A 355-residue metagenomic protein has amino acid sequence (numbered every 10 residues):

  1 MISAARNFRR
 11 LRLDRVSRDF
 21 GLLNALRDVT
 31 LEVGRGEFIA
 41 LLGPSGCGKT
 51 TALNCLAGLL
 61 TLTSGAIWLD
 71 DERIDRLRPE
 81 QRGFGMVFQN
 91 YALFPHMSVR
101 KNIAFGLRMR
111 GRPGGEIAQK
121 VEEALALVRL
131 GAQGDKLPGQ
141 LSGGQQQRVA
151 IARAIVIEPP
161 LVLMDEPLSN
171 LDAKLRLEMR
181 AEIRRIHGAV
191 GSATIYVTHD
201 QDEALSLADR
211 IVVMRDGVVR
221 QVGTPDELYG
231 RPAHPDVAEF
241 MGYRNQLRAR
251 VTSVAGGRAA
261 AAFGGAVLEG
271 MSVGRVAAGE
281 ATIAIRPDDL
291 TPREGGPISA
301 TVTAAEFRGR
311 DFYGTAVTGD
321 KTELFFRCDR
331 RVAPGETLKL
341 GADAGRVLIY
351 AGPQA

Functional and structural regions predicted by a protein language model:
R12, E32, W68, K339-G341: ABC ATPase nucleotide-binding domain
V29-A40, F94: Pre-Walker A (P-loop) beta-loop-beta motif of ABC nucleotide-binding domains
F38, P79-D236: ABC ATPase nucleotide-binding domains
L42-P44: The feature captures the beta-strand-to-loop junction immediately N-terminal to the Walker
A57: Helix-to-loop junction immediately C-terminal to a conserved catalytic motif
G65-R73: Conserved ABC transporter NBD signature motif
R244, V254-A355: Non-catalytic connector elements of ABC transporters
